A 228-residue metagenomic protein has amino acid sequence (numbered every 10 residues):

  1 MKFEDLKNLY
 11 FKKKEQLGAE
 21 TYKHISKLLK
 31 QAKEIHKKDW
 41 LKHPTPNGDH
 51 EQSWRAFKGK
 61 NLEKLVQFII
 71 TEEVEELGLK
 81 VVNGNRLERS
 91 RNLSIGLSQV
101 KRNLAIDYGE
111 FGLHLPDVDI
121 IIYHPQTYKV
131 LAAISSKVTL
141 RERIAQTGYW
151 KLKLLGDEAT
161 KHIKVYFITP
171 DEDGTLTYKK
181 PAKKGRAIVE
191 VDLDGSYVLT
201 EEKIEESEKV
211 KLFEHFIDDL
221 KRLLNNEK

Functional and structural regions predicted by a protein language model:
M1-W54: Nuclease-adjacent, charged terminal/linker segments that flank catalytic cores
F3-E15, S26-K30, T71, E76-V81 (+1 more regions): C-terminal tail/extension regions appended to the core domain(s) of diverse proteins
K42-I106: Acidic-basic catalytic patches of nuclease active cores, encompassing PD-(D/E)XK and other metal-cofactor nuclease
F57, N61, L65, L115 (+2 more regions): Short, well-structured alpha-helical interface segments that form or flank functional binding sites
L93-P116, Y123-Y128: Flexible internal linker/loop segments at domain or repeat junctions
I120-I122, L131-S136, T147: Conserved catalytic cores of phosphodiester-cleaving nucleases, focusing on short active-site segments
K137-R143, E172-T175: Short acidic, S/G/P-rich loop/turn micro-motifs used as interaction or catalytic elements
I144-K161: Short, charged, amphipathic alpha-helix that recurs within catalytic cores of restriction-modification and other
